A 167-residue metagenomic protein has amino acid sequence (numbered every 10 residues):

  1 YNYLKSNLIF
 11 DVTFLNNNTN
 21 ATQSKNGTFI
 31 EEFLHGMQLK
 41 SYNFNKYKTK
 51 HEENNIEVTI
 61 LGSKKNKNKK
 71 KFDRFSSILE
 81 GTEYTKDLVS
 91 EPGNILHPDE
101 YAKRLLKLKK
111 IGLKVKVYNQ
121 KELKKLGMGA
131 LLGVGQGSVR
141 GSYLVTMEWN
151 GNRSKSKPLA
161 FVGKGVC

Functional and structural regions predicted by a protein language model:
Y1-P158, K164-G165: Short amphipathic alpha-helical segment within the helicase RecA-like ATPase core that mediates nucleic-acid
